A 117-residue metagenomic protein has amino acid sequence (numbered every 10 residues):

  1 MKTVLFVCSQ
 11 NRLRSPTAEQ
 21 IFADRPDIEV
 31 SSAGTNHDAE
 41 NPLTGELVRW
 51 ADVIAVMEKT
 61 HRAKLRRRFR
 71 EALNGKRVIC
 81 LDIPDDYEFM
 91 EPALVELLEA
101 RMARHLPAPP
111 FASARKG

Functional and structural regions predicted by a protein language model:
M1-G117: Short polar/charged helix/loop
